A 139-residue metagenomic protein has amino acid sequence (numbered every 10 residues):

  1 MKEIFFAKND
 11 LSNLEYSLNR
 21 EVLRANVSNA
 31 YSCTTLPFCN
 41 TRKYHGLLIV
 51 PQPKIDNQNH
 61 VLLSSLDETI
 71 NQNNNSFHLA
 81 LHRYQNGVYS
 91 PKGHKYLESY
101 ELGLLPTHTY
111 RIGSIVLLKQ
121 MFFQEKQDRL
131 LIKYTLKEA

Functional and structural regions predicted by a protein language model:
M1-A139: Terminal accessory carbohydrate-recognition/targeting modules of carbohydrate-active enzymes
